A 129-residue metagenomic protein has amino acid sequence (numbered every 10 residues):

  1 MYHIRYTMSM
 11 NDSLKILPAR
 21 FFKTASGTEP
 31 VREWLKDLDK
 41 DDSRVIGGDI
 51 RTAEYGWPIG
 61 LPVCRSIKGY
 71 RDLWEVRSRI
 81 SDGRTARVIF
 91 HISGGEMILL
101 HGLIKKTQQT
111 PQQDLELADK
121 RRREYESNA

Functional and structural regions predicted by a protein language model:
M1-T85, G94-E96, I104-A129: Basic, Lys/Arg-enriched alpha-helical interface segments
L100: ATP-dependent carboxylate-activation loops
